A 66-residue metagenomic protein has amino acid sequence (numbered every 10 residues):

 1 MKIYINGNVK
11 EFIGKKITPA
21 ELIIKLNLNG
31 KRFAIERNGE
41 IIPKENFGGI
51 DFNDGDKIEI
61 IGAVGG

Functional and structural regions predicted by a protein language model:
M1-G66: Ubiquitin-like/PB1-type beta-grasp interaction modules and other compact soluble beta-rich domains
